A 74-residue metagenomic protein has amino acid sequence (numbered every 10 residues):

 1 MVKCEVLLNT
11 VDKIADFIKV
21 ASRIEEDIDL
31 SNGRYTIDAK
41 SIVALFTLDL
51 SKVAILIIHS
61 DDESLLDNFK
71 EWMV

Functional and structural regions predicted by a protein language model:
M1-L8: Short glycine-/aliphatic-rich beta-strand segments at the starts of folded cytosolic domains
E5, E25-E26, E63, E71: Glutamate identity and glutamate-enriched acidic tracts
V11-D27, Y35-K52: Amphipathic alpha-helical interaction surfaces in cytosolic regulatory modules
T47-V74: C-terminal structural segments of small proteins and small subunits
